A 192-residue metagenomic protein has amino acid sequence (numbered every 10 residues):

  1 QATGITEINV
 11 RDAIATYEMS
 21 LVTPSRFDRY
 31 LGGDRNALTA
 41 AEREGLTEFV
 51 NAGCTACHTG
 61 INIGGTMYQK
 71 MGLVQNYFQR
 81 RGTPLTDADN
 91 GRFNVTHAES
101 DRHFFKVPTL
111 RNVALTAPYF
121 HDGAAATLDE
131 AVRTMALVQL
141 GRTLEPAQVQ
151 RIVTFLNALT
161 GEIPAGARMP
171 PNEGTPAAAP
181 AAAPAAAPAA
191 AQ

Functional and structural regions predicted by a protein language model:
Q1-Q192: Periplasmic c-type cytochrome electron-transfer domains
